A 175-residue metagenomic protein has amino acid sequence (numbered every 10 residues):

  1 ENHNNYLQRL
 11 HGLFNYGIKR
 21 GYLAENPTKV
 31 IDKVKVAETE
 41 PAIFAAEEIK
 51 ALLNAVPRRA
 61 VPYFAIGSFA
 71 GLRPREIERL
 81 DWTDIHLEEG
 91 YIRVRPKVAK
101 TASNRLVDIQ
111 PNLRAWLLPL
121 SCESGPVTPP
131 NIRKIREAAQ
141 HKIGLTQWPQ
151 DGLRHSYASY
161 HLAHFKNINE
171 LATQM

Functional and structural regions predicted by a protein language model:
E1-N15, R20-Y22, E38, P126-N131 (+1 more regions): N-terminal core-binding DNA-recognition domain of tyrosine site-specific recombinases/integrases
N4-Y6, K19, L23-P74, E78 (+2 more regions): Basic, Lys/Arg- and aromatic-enriched nucleic-acid-binding interface segment
K35, I43, V94-A102, R114 (+2 more regions): Catalytic-site neighborhood detector that most strongly recognizes the C-terminal catalytic loop/helix of tyrosine
N54, V61, A70, V107 (+2 more regions): Short, basic (Lys/Arg/His-rich) helix/loop patches that form interaction surfaces in the mid-to-C-terminal regions
R79-I85, A172-M175: A short, basic/aromatic helix-end/turn motif that makes direct DNA contacts
Y91, N104-L106: Well-ordered beta-strand positions in beta-sheet-rich domains
